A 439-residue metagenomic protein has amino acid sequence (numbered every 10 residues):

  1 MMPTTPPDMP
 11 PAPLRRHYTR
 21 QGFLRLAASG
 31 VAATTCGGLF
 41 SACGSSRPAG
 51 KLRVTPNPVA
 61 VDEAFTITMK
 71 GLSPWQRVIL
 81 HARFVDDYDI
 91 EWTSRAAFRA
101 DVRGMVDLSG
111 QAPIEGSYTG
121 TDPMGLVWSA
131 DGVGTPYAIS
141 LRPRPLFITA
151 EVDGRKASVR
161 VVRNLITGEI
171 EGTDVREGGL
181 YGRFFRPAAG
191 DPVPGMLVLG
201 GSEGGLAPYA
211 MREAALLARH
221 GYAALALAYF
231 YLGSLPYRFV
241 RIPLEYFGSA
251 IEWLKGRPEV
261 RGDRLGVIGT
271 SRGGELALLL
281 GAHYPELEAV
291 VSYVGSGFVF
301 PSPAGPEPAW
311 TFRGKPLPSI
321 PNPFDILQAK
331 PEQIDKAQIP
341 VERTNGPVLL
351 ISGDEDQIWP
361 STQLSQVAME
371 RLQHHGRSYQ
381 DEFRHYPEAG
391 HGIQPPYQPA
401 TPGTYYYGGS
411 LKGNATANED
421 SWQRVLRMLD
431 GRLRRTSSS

Functional and structural regions predicted by a protein language model:
M1-G22, S29-G37: N-terminal secretory signal peptides
N57, F147-D191: N-terminal cap/lid segment of alpha/beta-hydrolase-fold proteins
P192-G201: Short beta-strand element of the alpha/beta-hydrolase
G205, G295-I339: Mobile cap/lid helix-loop segments that gate and shape the active-site cleft of serine hydrolases
P208-A226: Short amphipathic alpha-helix adjacent to the substrate-entry channel of hydrolases
Y209, S249-W310: Primarily recognizes the serine-hydrolase "nucleophile elbow" in alpha/beta-hydrolase and SGNH/GDSL folds
Y229-R261: Catalytic nucleophile-loop/oxyanion-hole region of alpha/beta-hydrolase and closely related hydrolase-like folds
L350-S352: Short beta-strand/loop motif that positions the catalytic acidic residue of the alpha/beta-hydrolase fold
